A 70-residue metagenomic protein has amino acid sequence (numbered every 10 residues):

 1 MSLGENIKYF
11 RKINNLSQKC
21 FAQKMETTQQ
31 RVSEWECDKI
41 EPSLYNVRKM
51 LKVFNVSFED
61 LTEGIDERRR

Functional and structural regions predicted by a protein language model:
M1-S2, I40, R70: A detector for short, charged/polar N-terminal pre-domain segments
E5-K24, K49: Short basic helix-loop element that most often maps to the first helix and adjoining turn of HTH DNA-binding modules
I7, F21-A22, V32-W35, L61: Conserved hydrophobic/aromatic packing and binding residues within compact polymer-binding modules
T27-I40: Recognition helix of helix-turn-helix/homeodomain-like DNA-binding domains that insert into the DNA major groove
E36, N46, F54: DNA major-groove recognition helix of helix-turn-helix
K39-K49: Short, basic-rich loop-to-helix N-cap that marks the start of a DNA-contacting helix
K52, D60-R70: Short, charged recognition helix plus adjacent turn of helix-turn-helix-like nucleic-acid-binding domains
